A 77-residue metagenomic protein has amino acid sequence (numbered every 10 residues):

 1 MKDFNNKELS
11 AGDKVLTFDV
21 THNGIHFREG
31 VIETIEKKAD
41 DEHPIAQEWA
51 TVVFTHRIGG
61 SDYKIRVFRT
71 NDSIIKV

Functional and structural regions predicted by a protein language model:
M1-K14, V20-H22: Mixed-charge, Lys/Arg-rich low-complexity intrinsically disordered regions
S10-A11, I45-W49: A short, compositionally biased
K14, E29-I32, N71: Conserved beta-strand residues within beta-sheet cores
T17-H22, F54-I58: Short acidic, glycine-rich loop/turn motifs
D19, E36-K37, V53, D72: Serine/threonine-rich, low-complexity intrinsically disordered segments
G24-K38: Short beta-strand-centered aromatic/proline hotspots
D41: Tryptophan-rich substrate-binding surfaces of secreted polymer-degrading and adhesive proteins
Q47-V77: Intrinsically disordered, low-complexity, charged/polar segments
